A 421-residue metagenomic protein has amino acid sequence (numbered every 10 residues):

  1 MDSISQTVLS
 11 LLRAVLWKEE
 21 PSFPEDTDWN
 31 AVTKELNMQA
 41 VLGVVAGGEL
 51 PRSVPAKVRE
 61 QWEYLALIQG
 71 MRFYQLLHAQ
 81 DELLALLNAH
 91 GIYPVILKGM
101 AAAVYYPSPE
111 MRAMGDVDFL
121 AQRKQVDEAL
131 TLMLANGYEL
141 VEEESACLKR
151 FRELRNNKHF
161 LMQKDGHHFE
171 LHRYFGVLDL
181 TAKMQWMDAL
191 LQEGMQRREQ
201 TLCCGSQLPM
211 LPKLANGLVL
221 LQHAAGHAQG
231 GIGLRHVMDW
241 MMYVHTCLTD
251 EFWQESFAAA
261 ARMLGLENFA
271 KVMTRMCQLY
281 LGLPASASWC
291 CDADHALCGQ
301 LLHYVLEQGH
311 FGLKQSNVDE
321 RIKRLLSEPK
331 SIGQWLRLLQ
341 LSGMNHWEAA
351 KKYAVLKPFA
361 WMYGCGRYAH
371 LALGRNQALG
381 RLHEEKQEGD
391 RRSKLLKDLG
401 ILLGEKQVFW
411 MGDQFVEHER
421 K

Functional and structural regions predicted by a protein language model:
M1-G115, A121-K421: Conserved NTP-donor binding/palm subdomain of two-metal-ion nucleotidyltransferases/polymerases, i.e., the charged
